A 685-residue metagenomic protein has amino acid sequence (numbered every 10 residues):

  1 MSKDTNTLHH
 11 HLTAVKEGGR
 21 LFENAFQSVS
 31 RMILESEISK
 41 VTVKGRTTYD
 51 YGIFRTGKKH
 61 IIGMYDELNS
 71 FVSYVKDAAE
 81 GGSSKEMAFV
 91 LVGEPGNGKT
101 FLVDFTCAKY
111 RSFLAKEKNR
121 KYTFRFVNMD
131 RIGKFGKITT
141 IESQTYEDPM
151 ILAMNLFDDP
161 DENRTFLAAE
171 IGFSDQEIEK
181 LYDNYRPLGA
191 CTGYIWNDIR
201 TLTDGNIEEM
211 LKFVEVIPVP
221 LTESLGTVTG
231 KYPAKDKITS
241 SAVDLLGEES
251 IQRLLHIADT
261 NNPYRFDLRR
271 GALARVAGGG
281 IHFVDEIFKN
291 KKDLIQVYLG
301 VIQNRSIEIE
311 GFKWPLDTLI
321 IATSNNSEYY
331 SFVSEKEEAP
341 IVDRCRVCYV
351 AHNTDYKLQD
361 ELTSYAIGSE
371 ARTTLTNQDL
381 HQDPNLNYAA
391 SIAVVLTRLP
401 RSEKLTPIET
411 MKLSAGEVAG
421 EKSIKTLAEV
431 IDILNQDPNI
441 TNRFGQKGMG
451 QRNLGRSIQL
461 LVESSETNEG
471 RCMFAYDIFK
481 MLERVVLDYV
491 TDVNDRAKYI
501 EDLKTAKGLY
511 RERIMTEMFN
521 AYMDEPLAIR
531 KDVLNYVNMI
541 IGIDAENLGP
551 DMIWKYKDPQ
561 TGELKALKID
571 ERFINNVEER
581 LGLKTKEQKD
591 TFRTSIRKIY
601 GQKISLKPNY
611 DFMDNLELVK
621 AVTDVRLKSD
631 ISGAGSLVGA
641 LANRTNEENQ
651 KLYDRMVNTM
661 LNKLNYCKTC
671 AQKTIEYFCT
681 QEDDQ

Functional and structural regions predicted by a protein language model:
S2, N6-Q685: Conserved ASCE/P-loop NTPase catalytic core
